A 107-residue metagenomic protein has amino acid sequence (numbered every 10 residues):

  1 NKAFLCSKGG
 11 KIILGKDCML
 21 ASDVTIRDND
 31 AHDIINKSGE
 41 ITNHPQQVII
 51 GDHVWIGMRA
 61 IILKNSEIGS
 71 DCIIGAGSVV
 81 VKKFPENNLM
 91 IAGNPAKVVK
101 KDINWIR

Functional and structural regions predicted by a protein language model:
N1-E67, N94-P95, K101-I103: Flexible, glycine/small-residue-enriched loop-and-beta-strand segment within the central core of proteins
W55, I73, M90-A92: Short-chain dehydrogenase/reductase
G69-C72, E86-N87: Conserved catalytic segment of ABC-fold P-loop ATPases
G77, N87-N88: Tight coil/turn sites that cap or link beta-strands
L89, A96-K97: A short acidic/histidine/glycine-rich donor-binding loop in glycosyltransferase catalytic cores
